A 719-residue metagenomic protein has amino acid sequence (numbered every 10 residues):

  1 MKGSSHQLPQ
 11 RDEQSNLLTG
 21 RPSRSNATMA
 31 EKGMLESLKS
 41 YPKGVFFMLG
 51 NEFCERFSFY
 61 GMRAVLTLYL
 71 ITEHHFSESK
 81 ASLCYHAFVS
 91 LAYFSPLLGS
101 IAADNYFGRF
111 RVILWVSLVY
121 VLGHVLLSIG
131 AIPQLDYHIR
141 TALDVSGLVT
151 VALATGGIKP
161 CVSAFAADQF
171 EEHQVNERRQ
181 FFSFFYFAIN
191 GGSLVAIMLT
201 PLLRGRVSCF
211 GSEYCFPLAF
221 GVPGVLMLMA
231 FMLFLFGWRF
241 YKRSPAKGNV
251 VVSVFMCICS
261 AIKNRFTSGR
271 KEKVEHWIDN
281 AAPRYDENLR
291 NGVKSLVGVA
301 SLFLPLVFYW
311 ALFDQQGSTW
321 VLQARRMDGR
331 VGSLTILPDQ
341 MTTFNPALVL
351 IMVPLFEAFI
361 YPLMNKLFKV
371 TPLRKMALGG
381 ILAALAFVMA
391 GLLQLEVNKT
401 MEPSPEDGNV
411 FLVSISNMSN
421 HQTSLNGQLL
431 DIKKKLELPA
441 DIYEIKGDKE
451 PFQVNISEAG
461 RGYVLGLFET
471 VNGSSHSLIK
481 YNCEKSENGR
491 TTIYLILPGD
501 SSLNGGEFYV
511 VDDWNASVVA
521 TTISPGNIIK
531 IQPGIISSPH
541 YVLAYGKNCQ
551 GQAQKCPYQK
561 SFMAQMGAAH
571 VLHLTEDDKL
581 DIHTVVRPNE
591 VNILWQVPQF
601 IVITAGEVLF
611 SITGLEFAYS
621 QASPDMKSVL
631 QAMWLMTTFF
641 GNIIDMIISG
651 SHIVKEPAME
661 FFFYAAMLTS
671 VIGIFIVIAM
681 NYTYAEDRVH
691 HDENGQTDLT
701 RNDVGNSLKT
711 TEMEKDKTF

Functional and structural regions predicted by a protein language model:
K2-Q7, R11-P451, G460-F719: Hydrophobic transmembrane alpha-helices of multi-pass solute transporters/permeases
